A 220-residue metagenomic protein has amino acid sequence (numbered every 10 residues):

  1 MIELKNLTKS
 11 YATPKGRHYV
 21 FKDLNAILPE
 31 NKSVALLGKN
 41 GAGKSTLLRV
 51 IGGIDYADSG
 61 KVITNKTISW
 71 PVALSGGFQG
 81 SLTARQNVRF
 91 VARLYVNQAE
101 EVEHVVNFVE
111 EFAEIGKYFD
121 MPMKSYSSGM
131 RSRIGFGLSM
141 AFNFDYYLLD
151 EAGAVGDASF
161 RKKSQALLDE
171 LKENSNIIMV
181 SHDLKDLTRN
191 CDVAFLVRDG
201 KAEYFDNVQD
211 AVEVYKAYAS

Functional and structural regions predicted by a protein language model:
M1-L4, K9-E30, A35, D58: A short, flexible loop at the N-terminus of ABC-type nucleotide-binding domains that lies
S10, T67, V72-A154, A158-R161 (+1 more regions): ABC-family P-loop ATPase nucleotide-binding domains
S33-A35, A42-R93: ABC ATPase nucleotide-binding domain signature region
A73, H182-D183: Conserved H-loop
L167-M179: Conserved catalytic loops of ABC-family nucleotide-binding domains
D183-R189: Conserved H-loop
R189-L196: Conserved catalytic segment of ABC-fold P-loop ATPases
K201-S220: Conserved beta-strand-loop-alpha-helix hinge in the C-terminal portion of ABC ATPase nucleotide-binding domains
